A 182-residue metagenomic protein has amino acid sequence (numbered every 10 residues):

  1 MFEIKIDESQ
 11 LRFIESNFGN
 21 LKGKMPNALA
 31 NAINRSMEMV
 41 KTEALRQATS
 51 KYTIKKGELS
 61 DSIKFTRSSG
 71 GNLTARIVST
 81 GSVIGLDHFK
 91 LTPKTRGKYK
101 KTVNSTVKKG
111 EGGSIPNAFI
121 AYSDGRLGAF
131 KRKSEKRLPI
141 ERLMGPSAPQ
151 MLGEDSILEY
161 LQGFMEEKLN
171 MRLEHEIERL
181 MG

Functional and structural regions predicted by a protein language model:
M1-G182: Short, Lys/Arg-rich flexible segments
